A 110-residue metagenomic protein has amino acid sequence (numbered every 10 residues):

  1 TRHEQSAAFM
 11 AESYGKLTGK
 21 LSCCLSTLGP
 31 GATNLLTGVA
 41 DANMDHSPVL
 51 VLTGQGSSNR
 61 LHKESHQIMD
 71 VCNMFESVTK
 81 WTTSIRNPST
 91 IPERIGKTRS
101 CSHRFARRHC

Functional and structural regions predicted by a protein language model:
T1-C110: N-terminal alpha/beta PP-like core and its mobile active-site loop of ThDP/TPP-dependent enzymes
